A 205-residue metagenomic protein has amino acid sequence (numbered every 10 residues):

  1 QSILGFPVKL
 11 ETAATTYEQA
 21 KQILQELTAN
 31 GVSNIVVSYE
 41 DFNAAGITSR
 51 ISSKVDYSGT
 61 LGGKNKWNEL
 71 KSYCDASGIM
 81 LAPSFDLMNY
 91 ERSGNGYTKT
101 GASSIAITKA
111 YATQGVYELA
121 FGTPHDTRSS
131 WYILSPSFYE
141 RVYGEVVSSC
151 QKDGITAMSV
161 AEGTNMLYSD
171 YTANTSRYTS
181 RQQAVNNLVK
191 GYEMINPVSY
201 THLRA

Functional and structural regions predicted by a protein language model:
S2-E18, Q22-S72, I79, P83-S135: Aromatic-lined carbohydrate-binding/catalytic grooves of carbohydrate-active enzymes
Q25, A29, N68-D75, G144 (+2 more regions): Surface-exposed alpha-helical segments enriched in charged/polar residues
V32-I35, S77-I79, G154-T156, P197: Short, well-ordered coil/turn segments that N-cap beta-strands
S137-Y200: Active-site neighborhood of glycoside hydrolase catalytic domains
T201-A205: Conserved small/polar residues in nucleotide/adenosyl-binding loops
